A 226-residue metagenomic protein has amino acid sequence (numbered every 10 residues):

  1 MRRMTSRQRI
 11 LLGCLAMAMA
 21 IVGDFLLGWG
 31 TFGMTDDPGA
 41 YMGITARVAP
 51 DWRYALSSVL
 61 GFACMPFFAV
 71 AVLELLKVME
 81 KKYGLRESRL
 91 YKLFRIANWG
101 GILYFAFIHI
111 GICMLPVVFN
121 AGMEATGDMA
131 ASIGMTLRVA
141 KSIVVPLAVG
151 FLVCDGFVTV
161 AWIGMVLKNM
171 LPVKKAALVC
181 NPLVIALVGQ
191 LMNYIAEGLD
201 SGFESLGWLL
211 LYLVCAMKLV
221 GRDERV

Functional and structural regions predicted by a protein language model:
M1-V226: Hydrophobic, aromatic-enriched alpha-helical segments typical of multi-pass transmembrane helices
